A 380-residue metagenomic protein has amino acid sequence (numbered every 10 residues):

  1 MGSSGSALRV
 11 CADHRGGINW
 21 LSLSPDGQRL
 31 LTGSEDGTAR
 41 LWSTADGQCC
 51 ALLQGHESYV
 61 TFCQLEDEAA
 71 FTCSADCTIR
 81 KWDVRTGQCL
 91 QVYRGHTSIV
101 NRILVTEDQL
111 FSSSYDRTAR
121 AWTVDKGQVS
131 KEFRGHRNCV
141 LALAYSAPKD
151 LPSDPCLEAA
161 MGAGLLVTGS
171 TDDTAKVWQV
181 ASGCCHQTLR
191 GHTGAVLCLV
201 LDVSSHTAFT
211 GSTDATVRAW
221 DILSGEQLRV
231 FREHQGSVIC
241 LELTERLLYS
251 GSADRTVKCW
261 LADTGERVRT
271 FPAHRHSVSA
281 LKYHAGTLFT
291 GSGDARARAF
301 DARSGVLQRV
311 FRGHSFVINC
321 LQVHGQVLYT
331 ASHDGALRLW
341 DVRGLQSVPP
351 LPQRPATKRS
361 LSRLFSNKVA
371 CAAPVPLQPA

Functional and structural regions predicted by a protein language model:
C11-I18, Q54-V60, Y93-V100, R134-V140 (+6 more regions): WD40/WD-repeat beta-propeller blade N-cap
P25-D26, L65-D67, V105-E107, A147-P152 (+5 more regions): Residue-level detector of Asp-centered blade-edge/turn motifs that repeat once per structural unit in beta-propeller
G33-D36, C73-D76, S113-D116, G169-D172 (+4 more regions): Conserved strand-to-loop turn within each blade of WD40 beta-propeller repeats
A39-W42, C63, I79-D83, A119-W122 (+7 more regions): WD40-repeat beta-propellers
T44-D46, V84-G87, V124-G127, V180-G183 (+4 more regions): Short loop/turn segments that connect beta-strands within beta-propeller blades
R303-V310, S315-A380: Terminal intrinsically disordered, low-complexity extensions flanking WD-repeat/beta-propeller proteins
